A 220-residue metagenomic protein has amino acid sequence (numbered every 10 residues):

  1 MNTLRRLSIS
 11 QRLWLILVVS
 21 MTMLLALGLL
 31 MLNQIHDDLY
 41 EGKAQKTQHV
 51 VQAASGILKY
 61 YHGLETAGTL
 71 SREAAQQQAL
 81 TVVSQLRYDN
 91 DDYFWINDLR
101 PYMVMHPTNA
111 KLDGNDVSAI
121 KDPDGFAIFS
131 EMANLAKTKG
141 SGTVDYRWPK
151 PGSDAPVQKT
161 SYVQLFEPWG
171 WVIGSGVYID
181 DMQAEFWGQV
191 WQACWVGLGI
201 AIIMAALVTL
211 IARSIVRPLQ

Functional and structural regions predicted by a protein language model:
T3-Q34, A193-I211: Extreme N-terminal signal-anchor transmembrane helix of membrane signaling/transducer proteins, especially in bacteria
I16, L30-Q77, Q192: Juxtamembrane membrane-water interface segments immediately C-terminal to a transmembrane helix
G28, Y102-T108, P156: Amphipathic coiled-coil signal-relay and dimerization helices
H36, E41, V208-Q220: Cytoplasmic juxtamembrane amphipathic helix immediately C-terminal to a transmembrane segment
E73-L80, A110-P151: Extracytoplasmic/periplasmic sensor domains and loops in membrane signaling proteins
S84-M103, G140-T143: Short N-terminal helix-loop-first-beta-strand/juxtamembrane motif that initiates sensory/input modules
Q158-Q183: Short, hydrophobic beta-strand elements of compact beta-sandwich sensory domains
I179-G197: Membrane-interface helix-start motif
